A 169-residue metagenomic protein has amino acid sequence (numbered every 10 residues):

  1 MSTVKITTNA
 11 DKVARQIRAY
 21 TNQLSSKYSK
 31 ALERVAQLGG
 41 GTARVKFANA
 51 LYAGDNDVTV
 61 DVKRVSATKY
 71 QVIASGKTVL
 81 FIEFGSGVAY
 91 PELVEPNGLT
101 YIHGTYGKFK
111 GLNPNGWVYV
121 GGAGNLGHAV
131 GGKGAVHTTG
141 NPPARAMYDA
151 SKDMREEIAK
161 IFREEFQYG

Functional and structural regions predicted by a protein language model:
M1-R34, V45: Long, hydrophobic N-terminal alpha-helical segment
M1-T7, D11, A53-G169: Charged, low-complexity interaction tracts
Q23, A48, Y52-A53: Amphipathic alpha-helical hairpins
K30, R34, L38, Y52-V60: Short secondary-structure junction/hinge motifs that connect adjacent elements
A31-A43, V72, I158: Non-globular disordered terminal and juxtamembrane segments underlying protein topogenesis/assembly
